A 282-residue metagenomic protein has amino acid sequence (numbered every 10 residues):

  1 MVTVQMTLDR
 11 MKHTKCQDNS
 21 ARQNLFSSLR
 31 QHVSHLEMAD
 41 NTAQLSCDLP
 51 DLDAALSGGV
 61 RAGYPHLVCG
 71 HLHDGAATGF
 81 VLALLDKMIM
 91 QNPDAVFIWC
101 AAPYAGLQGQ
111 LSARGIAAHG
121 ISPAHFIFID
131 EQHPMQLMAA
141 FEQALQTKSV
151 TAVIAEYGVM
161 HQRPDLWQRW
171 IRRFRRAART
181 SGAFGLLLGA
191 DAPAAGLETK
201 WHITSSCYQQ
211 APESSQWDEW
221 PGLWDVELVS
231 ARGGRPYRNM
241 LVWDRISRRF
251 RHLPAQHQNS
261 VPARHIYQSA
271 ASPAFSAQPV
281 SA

Functional and structural regions predicted by a protein language model:
M1-N19, N24, Q209-A211, R232-A282: C-terminal regions of RecA-like/P-loop NTPase motor modules
M1-W99, H119-A124, S272-A282: Detector for small/aliphatic-rich hydrophobic stretches
D48, A77, Q108, L137 (+1 more regions): Helical mechanochemical/support elements of P-loop NTPase systems and associated helical scaffolds
L52, V68, F126, V153 (+2 more regions): Conserved RecA-like P-loop NTPase ATPase core
L72-G75, M90-P93, P103, A117-A118 (+5 more regions): Localized chelating/binding microdomains that coordinate divalent metal ions or stabilize phosphate-bearing
P93-A152, E156-Q162: Conserved inter-motif catalytic segment of the P-loop NTP-binding fold
R169-G233: Replace "adjacent to P-loop NTPase cores in ATP/GTP-dependent enzymes" with "adjacent to NTP-binding cores
